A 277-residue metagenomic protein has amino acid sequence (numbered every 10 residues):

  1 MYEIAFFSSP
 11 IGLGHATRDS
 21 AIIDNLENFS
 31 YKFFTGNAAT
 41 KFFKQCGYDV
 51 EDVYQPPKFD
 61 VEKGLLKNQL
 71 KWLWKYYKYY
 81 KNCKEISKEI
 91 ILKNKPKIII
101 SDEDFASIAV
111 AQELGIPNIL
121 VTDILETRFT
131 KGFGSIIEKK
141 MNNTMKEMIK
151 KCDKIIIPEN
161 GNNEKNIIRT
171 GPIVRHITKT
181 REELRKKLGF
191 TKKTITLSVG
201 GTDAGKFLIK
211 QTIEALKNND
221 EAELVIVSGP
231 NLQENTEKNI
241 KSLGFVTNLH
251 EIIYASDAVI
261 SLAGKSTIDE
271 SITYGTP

Functional and structural regions predicted by a protein language model:
S8-S20, D203-F207: A short, glycine/small-residue-rich beta-strand->loop->alpha-helix junction that serves as a flexible
S9-P10, K32-K78: Conserved nucleotide-sugar phosphate-binding/catalytic loop shared by glycosyltransferases and other
H15-L26, A38-A39: Short amphipathic alpha-helix
I23, R181-A258: Donor-nucleotide binding loops and adjacent catalytic segments primarily of GT-B fold Leloir glycosyltransferases
L66-I98, F105-A106: Conserved nucleotide-sugar donor-binding subdomain of glycosyltransferases
I99-E103, L120, N248-P277: A donor-sugar binding/catalytic signature common to diverse glycosyltransferases and related nucleotide-sugar
Q112-F129: Active-site proximal beta-strand in glycosyltransferases
S135-D203, G229-N231: A nucleotide-sugar donor-handling region in carbohydrate enzymes
